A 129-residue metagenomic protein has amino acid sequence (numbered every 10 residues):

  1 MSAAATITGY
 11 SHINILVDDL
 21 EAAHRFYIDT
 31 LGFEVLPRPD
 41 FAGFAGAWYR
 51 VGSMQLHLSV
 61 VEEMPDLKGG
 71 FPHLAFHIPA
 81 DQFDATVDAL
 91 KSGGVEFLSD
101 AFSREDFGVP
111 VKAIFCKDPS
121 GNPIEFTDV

Functional and structural regions predicted by a protein language model:
S2-T6, V87, G93-V129: Vicinal oxygen chelate
A3-A4, E62-D66: Short, flexible, solvent-exposed loop/turn segments with mixed acidic/basic and small polar residues
G9-D18, A47-W48, P65-L90, K112-K117: Vicinal oxygen chelate
N14-L56: Core segments of cupin and vicinal oxygen chelate
R38-P39, V61-E63, A101-D106: Short, solvent-exposed loop/turn elements at beta->coil junctions and helix N-caps that rim active or binding pockets
H57-S59, I124-E125: Conserved beta-strand in the GNAT
